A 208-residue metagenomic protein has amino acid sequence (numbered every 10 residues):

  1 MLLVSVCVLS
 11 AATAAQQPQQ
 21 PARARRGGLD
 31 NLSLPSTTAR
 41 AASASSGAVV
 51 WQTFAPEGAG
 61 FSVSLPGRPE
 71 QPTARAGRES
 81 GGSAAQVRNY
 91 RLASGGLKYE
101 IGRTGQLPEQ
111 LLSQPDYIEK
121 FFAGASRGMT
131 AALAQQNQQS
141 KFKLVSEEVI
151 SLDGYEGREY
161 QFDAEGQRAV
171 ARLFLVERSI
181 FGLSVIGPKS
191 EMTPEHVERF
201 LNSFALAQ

Functional and structural regions predicted by a protein language model:
M1-S10: Bacterial N-terminal signal peptides
A14-W51, R78, E119, A123 (+2 more regions): Compositionally biased, proline/threonine/alanine/serine-rich low-complexity intrinsically disordered stretches
S45-V63: N-terminal cleavable signal peptides for secretion/export
A55, S64-R91, S126-L175: Signature of long, low-cysteine stretches enriched in small and polar/charged residues
E57, F61, P66-Q71, Y117-N137 (+2 more regions): Surface-exposed amphipathic alpha-helical segments
A59, G95, T104-Q106, E165-Q167 (+2 more regions): Solvent-exposed coil/turn segments that connect beta secondary-structure elements in extracytoplasmic/periplasmic
V87-A123, G182-L183: A short acidic-to-branched-hydrophobic micro-motif
